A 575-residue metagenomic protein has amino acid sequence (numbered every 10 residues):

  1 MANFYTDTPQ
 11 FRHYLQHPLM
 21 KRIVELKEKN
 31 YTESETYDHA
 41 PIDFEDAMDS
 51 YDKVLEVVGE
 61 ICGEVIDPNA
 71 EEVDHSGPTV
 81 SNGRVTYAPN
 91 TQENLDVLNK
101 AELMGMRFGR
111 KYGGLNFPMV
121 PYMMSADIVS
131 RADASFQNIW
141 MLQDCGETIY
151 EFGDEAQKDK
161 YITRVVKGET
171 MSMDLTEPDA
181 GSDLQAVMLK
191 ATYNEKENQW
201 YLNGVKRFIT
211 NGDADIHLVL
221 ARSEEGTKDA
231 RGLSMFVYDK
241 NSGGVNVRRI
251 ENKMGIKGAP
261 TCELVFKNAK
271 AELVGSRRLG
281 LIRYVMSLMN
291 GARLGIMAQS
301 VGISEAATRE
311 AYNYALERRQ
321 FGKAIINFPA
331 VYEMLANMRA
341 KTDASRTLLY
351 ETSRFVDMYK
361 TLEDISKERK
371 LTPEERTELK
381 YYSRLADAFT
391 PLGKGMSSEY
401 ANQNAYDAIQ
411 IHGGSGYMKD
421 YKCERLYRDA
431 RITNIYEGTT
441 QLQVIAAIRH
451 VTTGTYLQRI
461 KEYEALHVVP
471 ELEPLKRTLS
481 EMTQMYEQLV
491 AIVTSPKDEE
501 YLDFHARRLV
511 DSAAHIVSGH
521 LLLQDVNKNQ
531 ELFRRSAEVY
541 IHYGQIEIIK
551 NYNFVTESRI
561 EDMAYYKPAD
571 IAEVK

Functional and structural regions predicted by a protein language model:
M1-S81, V85, A572-K575: Extended, charge-enriched "interface" segments that sit outside catalytic cores
A2-Q10, L19, I256, K380-A465 (+2 more regions): Alpha-helix capping/hinge segments and adjacent helical runs
T36-H39, N241-G244, R248, P260-A292 (+4 more regions): A glycine-rich, basic-preceded beta-loop-alpha segment at the flavin cofactor/substrate interface of flavin-utilizing
G59-E60, Y87-T163, K167, T210-G212 (+2 more regions): Internal helix-loop-helix
Y112, G454, L466-K575: C-terminal amphipathic alpha-helical interaction region
D154-K160, T439, I445-E487: A structural-propensity feature for long, helix-poor, extended segments
Q199, N203-V245: A short core secondary-structure module
D343-K394, V490-F504, L523-N527, E531: C-terminal helix-coil-helix/basic helical segment that borders enzyme active sites and/or dimer interfaces and provides
